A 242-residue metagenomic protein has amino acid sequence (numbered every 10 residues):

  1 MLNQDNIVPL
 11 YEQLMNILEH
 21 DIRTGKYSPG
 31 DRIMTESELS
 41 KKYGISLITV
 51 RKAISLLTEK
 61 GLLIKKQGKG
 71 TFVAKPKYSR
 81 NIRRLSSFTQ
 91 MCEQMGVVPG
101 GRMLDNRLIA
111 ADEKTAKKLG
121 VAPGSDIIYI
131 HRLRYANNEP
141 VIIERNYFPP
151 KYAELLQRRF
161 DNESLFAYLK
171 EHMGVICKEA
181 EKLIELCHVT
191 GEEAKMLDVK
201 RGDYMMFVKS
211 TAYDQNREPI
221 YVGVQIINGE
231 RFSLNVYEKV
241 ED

Functional and structural regions predicted by a protein language model:
M1-L47: Extreme N-terminal segment that seeds HTH/winged-HTH DNA-binding domains in transcriptional regulators
Y11, F72-L85: Short, cationic-aromatic polyanion-contact patches
Y27-D31, K60-G68, A74: Beta-hairpin "wing" of winged helix-turn-helix
K42, E59-K60: Residue cluster at the C-terminal edge of the helix-turn-helix DNA-binding motif
I54-S55: Short, hydrophobic-biased segments on the C-terminal half of alpha helices that form "recognition helices"
V98-D242: C-terminal all-alpha effector/ligand-binding and dimerization domain of prokaryotic HTH-type transcriptional repressors
